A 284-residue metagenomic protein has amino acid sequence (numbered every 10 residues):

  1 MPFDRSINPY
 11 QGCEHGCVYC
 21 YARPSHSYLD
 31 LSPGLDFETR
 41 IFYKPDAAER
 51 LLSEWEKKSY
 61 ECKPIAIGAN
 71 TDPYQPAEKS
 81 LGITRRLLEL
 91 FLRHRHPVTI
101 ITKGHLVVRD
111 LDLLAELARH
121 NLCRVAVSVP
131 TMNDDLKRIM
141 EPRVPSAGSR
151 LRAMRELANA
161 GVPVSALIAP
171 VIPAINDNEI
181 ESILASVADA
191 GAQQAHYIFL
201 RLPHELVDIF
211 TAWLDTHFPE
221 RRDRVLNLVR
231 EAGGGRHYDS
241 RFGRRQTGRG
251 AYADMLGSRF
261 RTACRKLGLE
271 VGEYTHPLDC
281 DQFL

Functional and structural regions predicted by a protein language model:
M1-Q11, H15-A126, P130-R138, A147-N159: Conserved Radical SAM active-site core
L90-H96, R152-V164, G235, R259-V271: A structural motif corresponding to the C-terminal end of an alpha-helix and its immediate exit/capping segment
T99, S165, A195-Y197: Short hydrophobic alpha-helical runs that function as membrane-insertion/retention elements
H105-V108, I172-E181: Active-site glycine- and acidic-residue-rich loops that bind and position anionic ligands or nucleotide-like cofactors
A115-L117, R143, S182-A185: Short, solvent-exposed amphipathic alpha-helical segments in soluble enzyme and RNA/protein-processing domains
R119-L122, P163, D189-Q193: Glycine-enriched alpha-helix->loop->beta-strand junction motifs that scaffold or abut catalytic
M132-D134, M140-R143, E156-N176, F199-L202 (+1 more regions): Conserved strand-turn element in the central/C-terminal portion of the radical SAM core barrel that lines
N178-L284: Auxiliary Fe-S-binding modules of radical SAM enzymes
